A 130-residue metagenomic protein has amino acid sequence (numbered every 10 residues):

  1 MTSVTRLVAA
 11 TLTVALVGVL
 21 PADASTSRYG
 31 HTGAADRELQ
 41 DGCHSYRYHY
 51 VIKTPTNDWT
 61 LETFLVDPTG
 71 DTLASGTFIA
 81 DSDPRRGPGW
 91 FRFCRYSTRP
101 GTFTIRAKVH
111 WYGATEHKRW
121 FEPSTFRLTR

Functional and structural regions predicted by a protein language model:
M1-A24: Secretory targeting and sorting signals
S25-G70: Short, surface-exposed binding/anchoring microloops in extracellular/periplasmic proteins
H44-S45, S82-F93: Aromatic sugar-binding surface patches on proteins that engage polysaccharides or sugar-phosphate polymers
D71-R86, E122-S124: Solvent-exposed serine/threonine-rich low-complexity stretches and specific carbohydrate-binding patches
C94-T102: Surface-exposed, short loops/turns at beta-strand junctions within beta-sandwich domains
A114-R130: Short beta-strand elements
